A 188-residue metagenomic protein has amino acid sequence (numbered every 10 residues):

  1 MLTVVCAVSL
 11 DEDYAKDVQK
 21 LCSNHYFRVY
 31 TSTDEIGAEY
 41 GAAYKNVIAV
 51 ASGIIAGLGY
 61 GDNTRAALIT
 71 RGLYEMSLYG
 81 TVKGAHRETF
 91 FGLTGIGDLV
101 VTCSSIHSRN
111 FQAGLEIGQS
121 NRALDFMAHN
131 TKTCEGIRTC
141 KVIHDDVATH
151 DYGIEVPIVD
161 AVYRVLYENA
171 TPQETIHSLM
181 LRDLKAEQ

Functional and structural regions predicted by a protein language model:
L2-T89: Internal alpha-helical scaffold of NAD(P)-dependent oxidoreductase catalytic cores
S32, K45, S52-A56, Y60 (+1 more regions): NAD(P)-dependent Rossmann-like dehydrogenase/reductase catalytic/cofactor-binding core
